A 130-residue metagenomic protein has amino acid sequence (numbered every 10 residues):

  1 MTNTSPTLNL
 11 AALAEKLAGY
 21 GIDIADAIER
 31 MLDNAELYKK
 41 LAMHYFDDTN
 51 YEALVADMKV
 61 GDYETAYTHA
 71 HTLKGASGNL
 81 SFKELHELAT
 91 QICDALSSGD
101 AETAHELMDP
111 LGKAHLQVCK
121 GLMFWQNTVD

Functional and structural regions predicted by a protein language model:
M1-D130: Two-component system phosphorelay core
